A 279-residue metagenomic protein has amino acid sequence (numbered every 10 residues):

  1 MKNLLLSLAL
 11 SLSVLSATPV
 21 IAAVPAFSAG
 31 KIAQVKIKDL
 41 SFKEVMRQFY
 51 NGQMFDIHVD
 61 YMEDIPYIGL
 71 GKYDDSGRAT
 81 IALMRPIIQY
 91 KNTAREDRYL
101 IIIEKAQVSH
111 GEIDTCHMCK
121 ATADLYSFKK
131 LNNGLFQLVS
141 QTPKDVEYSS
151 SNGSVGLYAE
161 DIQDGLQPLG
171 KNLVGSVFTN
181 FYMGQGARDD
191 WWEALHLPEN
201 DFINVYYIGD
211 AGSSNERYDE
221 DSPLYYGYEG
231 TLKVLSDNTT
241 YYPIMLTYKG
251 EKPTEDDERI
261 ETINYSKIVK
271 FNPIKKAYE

Functional and structural regions predicted by a protein language model:
M1-L4: Positively charged n-region of N-terminal signal peptides that target proteins for export
L6-V14: Hydrophobic helical h-region of N-terminal Sec-dependent signal peptides in bacterial secretory/periplasmic proteins
T18-A22: Sec/Tat signal peptide C-region and signal peptidase I cleavage site
V24-H117: Solvent-exposed N-terminal domain segments of exported/luminal and surface proteins
V35-L40, E44, G52, N238-E279: Hydrophilic extracytoplasmic domains
I87-N92, E96-L166: Short N-terminal edge-element motif at the start of the domain
K120-K130, W191-E199, Y265-K267: Beta-propeller blade signature
D145-G184, R188-W192, F202-E261: Short aromatic loop motif centered on NTY/YTY
